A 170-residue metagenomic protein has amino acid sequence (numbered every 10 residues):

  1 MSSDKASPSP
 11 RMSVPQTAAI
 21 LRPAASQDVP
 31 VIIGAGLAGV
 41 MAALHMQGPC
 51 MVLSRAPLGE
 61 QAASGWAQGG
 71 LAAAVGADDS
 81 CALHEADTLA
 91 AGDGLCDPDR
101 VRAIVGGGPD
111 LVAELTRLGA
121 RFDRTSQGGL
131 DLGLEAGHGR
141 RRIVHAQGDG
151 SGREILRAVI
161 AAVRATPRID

Functional and structural regions predicted by a protein language model:
S2-P10, T17-I20, S54-D170: Conserved N-terminal/central alpha/beta ligand/cofactor-binding core
S13, P23-A25, A35-G36: Serine/threonine-rich low-complexity intrinsically disordered regions
A18-D28: Extreme N-terminus of proteins, especially the signal/transit-peptide cleavage junction and the first residues
S26-V29, Q47-P49, A67-Q68, T166-I169: Short coil/turn connectors at secondary-structure junctions
D28-V52: N-terminal Rossmann-like FAD-binding beta1-loop-alpha1 element of flavoenzymes
